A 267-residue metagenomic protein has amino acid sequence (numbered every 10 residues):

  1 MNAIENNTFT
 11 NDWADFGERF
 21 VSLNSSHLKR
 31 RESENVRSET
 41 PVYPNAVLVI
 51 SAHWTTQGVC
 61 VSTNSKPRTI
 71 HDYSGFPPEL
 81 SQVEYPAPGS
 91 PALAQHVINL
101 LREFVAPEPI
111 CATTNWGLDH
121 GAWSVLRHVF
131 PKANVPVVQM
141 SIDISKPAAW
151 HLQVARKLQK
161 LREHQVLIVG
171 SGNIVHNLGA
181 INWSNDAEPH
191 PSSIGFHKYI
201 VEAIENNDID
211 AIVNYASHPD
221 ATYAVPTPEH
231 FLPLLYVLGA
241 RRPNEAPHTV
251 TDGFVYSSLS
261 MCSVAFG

Functional and structural regions predicted by a protein language model:
M1-E108: A short aromatic-anchored loop/beta-hairpin motif
T10-D15, E79-V83, W116-S124, H151-V154: Short acidic (Asp/Glu) patches
L48-H53, S141-D143, V169-S171: Short beta-strand segments
A52-T55, S65-P67, W116-L126, I174: Short glycine-enriched loops at secondary-structure junctions
D72-P77, F130-V138, V213: Short, basic/glycine-rich phosphate-binding loops at helix/coil junctions that contact nucleotide phosphates
L80-P88, S141-A148, A221: Flexible, glycine/proline-enriched loop segments at strand-loop-helix junctions that form or flank small-ligand binding
A94-W150: Internal, conserved structured core segments that host functional sites
H96-N99, E103, V135-V137, I144-K146 (+3 more regions): Surface-exposed, charge/polar-rich loops and edge strands
